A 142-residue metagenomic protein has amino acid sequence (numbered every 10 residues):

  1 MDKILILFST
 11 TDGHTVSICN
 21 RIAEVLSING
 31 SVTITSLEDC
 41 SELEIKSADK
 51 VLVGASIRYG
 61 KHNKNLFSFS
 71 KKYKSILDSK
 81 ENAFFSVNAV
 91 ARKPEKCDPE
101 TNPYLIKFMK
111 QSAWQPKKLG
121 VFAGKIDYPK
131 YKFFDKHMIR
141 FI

Functional and structural regions predicted by a protein language model:
D2-N29: N-terminal beta1-alpha1 ligand-phosphate binding loop
T10, E38, N88: Short beta-to-alpha linker loops that shape the active-site pocket of alpha/beta-hydrolase fold enzymes
V25-N29, T33, S47, Y59-I142: FMN-binding flavodoxin-like domain, especially the glycine-rich phosphate-binding loop
G30-E42: A short, well-structured beta->alpha microelement
